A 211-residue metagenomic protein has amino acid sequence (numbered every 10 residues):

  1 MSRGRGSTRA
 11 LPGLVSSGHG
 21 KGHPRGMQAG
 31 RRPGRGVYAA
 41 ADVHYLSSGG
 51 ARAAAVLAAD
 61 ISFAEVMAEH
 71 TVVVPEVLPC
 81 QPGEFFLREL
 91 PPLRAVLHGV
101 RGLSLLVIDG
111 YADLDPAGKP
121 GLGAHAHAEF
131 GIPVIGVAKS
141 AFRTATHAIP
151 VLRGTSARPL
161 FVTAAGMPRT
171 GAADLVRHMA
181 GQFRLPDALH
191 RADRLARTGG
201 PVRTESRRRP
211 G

Functional and structural regions predicted by a protein language model:
M1-R9: Extreme N-terminal basic, low-complexity initiation segments that serve as generic localization/processing leaders
T8-G34: N-terminal accessory regions of nucleic-acid-interacting proteins
A29, P75, L90, A95 (+2 more regions): C-terminal binding/interaction regions
G36-L46: Two-metal-ion RNase H-like nuclease active-site motif
G50-L103: A glycine-rich, hydrophobic loop/mini-helix early in the fold
L103-Y111: Glycine- and acidic-rich phosphate- and metal-coordinating loops
L114-F130: Short Gly/Thr/Asp-enriched flexible loops that form oxyanion-binding sites at enzyme active sites
I135-V137: Generic beta-sheet signal
